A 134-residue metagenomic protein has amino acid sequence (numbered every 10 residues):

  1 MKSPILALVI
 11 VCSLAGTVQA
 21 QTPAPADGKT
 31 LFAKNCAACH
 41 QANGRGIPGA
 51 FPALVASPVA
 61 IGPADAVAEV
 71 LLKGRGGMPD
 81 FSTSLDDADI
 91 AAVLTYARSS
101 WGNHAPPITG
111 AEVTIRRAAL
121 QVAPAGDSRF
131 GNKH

Functional and structural regions predicted by a protein language model:
M1-L6: Bacterial N-terminal signal peptides that target proteins for export
A7-A15: Bacterial N-terminal signal peptides
G16-A20: Sec/Tat signal peptide C-region and signal peptidase I cleavage site
T22-I47, P63-K73: Sequence/structural segment immediately N-terminal to covalent heme-attachment motifs in c-type and related
A33, A37, L72-P79, T83 (+2 more regions): Sec-exported extracytoplasmic/periplasmic mature domains
P48-A53: Short cysteine/histidine-rich zinc-coordinating motifs and their immediately flanking basic loops
L54-E69, D80-A91: Electron-transfer interface patches adjacent to heme c in soluble/periplasmic c-type cytochromes and di-/multiheme
D87-A88, T95-H134: Flexible coil segments in periplasmic/lumen-exposed cytochrome c-class electron-transfer proteins
